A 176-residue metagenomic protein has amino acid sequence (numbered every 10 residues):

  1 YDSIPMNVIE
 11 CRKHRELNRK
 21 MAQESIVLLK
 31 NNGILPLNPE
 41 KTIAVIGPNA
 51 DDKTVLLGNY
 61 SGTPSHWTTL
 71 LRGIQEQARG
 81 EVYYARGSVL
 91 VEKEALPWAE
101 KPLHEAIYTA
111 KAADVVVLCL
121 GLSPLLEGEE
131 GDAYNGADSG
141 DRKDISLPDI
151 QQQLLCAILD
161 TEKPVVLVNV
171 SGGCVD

Functional and structural regions predicted by a protein language model:
D2, V8-D176: C-terminal non-catalytic regions of proteins with extracellular/luminal or membrane-system context
